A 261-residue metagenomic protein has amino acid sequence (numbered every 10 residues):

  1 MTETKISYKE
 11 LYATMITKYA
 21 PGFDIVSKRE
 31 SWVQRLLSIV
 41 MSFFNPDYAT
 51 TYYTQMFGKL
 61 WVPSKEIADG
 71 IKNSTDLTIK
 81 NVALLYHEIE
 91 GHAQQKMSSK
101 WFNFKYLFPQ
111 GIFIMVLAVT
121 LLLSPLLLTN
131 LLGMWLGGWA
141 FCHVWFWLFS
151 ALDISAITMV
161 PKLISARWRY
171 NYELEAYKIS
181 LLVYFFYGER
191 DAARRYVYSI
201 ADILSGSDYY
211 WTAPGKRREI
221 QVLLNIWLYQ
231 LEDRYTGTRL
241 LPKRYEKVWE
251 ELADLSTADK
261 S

Functional and structural regions predicted by a protein language model:
M1-Q55, K59-L60, Y245, W249-S261: A metal-dependent hydrolase signature that marks the N-terminal structural subdomain at the beginning of catalytic folds
T2-Y8, Y12, I16, Q110-S261: Metalloprotease/metallohydrolase-associated module, dominated by Zn2+-dependent proteases
K5-K9, K80-L85: Well-ordered, non-membrane alpha-helical segments in soluble/globular domains
E10-T17, R35-S38, S42, K65 (+8 more regions): Polar/charged alpha-helical tracts
S31-Q34, E66-A68, E90-G91, V183-F185 (+2 more regions): Short, solvent-exposed loop/turn segments at secondary-structure junctions
S38-A83, Q95-K96: Active-site scaffold of zinc-dependent metalloenzymes
F57, Y86, Y172: Single, functionally critical "micro-switch" positions that shape active/binding sites and transmembrane helices
E88-P109: Catalytic Zn2+-binding segment of zinc metalloproteases
